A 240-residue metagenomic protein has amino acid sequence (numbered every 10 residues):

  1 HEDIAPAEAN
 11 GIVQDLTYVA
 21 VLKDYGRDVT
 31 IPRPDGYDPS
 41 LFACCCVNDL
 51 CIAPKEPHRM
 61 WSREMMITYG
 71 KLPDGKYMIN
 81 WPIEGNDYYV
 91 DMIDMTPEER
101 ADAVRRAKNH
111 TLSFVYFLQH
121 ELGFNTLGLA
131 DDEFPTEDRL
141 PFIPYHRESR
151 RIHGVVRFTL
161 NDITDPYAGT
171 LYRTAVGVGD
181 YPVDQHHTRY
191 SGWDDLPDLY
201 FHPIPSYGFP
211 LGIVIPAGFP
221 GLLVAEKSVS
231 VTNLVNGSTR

Functional and structural regions predicted by a protein language model:
H1-S238: Flavin (FAD/FMN)-binding glycine-rich loop and adjacent Rossmann-like elements that form
